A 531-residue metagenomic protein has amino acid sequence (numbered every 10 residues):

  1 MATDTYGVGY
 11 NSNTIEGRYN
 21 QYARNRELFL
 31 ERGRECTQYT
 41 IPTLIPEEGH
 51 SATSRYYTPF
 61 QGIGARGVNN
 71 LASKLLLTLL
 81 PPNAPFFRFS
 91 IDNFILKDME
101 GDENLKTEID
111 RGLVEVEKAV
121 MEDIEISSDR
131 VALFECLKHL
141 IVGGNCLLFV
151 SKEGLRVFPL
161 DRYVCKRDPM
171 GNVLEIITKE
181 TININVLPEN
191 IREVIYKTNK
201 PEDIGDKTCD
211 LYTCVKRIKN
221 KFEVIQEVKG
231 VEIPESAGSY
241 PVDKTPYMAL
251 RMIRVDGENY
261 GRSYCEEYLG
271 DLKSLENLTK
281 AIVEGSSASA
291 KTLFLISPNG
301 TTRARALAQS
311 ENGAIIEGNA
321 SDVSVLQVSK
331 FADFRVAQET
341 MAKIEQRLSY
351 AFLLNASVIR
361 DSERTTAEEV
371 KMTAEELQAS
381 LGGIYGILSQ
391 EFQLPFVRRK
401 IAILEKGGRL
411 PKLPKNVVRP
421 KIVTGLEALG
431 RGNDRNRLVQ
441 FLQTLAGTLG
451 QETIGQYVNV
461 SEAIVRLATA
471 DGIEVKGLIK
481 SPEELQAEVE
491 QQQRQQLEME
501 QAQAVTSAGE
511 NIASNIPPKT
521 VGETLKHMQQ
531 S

Functional and structural regions predicted by a protein language model:
M1-L28, L295-S531: C-terminal anchoring/interaction modules
M1-V194: Extended, helix-rich architectural segments
D4-T5, Y57-F60, I91-D110, E117-E125 (+4 more regions): Charged, low-complexity surface segments at secondary-structure and domain boundaries
N11, N20, V142, V150-S310: Structured, contiguous alpha/beta core segments that scaffold functional sites
R34-Y39, V68, D110-K152, Y260-L295 (+2 more regions): Long, contiguous amphipathic alpha-helices that act as assembly "spine/axial" helices in icosahedral shell and virion
N69-L79, R88-I95, E103-K106, I225-P234 (+2 more regions): Short, mixed-charge, low-aromatic patches
K74-P82, L269-G285, Q443, E462-T469: Short, hydrophobic/amphipathic alpha-helical patches that form generic packing surfaces within helical domains
